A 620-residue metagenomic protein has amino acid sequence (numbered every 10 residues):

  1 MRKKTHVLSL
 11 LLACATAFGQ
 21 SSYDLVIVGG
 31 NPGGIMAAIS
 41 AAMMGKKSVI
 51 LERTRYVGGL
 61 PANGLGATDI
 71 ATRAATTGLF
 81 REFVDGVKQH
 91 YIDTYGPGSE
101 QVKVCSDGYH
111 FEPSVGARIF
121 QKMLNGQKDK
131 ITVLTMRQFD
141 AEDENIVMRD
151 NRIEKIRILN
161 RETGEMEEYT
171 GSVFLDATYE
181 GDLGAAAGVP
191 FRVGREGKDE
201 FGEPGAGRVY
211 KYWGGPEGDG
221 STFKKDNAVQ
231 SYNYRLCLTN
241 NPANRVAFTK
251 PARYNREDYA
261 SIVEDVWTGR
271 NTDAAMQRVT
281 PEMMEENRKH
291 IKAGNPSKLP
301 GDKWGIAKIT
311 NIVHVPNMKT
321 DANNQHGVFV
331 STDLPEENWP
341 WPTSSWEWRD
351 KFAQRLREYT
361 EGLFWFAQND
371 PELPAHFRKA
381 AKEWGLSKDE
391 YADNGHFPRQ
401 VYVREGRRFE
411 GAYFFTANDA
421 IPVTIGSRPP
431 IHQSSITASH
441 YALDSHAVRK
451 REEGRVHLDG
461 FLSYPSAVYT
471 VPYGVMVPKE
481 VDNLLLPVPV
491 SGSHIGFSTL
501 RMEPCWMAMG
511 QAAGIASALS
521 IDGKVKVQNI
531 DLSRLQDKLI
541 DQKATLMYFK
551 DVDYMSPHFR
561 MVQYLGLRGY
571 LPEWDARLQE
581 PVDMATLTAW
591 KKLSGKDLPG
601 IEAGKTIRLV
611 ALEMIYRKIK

Functional and structural regions predicted by a protein language model:
M1-T5: Positively charged n-region of N-terminal signal peptides that target proteins for export
V7-A17: Bacterial N-terminal signal peptides
Q20-N31: Beta1/beta-strand and adjacent pyrophosphate-binding region of the FAD-binding site in flavoprotein oxidoreductases
G34: N-terminal Rossmann-fold NAD(P) dinucleotide-binding loop
K46-K47, E52-V147, R192, F201-G202 (+1 more regions): Conserved N-terminal/central alpha/beta ligand/cofactor-binding core
E52, H558-R568, D575-K620: Short, solvent-exposed alpha-helical surface patches in non-cytosolic proteins
M136-A141, E162-V173, A177-R534, K538: Flavin (FAD/FMN)-binding glycine-rich loop and adjacent Rossmann-like elements that form
E144-E168: Conserved beta-strand-loop-beta-strand element in the redox core of flavoprotein oxidoreductases
